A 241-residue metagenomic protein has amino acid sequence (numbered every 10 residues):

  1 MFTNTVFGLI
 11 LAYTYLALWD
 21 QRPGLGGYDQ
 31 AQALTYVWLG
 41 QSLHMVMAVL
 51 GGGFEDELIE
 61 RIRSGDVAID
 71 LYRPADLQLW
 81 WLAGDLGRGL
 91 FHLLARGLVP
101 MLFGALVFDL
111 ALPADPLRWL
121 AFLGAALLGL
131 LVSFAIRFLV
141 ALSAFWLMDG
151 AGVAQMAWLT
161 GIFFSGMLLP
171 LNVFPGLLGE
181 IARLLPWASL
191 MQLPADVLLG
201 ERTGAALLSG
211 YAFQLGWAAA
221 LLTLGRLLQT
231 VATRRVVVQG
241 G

Functional and structural regions predicted by a protein language model:
F2-M45, T203-L207: Transmembrane helix-boundary elements of multi-pass transport/secretion proteins, especially ABC-type permease modules
N4-G8, Q41, M45, E57 (+6 more regions): Residue-level hotspots within the lipid-embedded alpha helices of multi-pass solute transporters
A17, L198, A212-G241: Junction motif at the cytosolic side of a transmembrane helix
A17-G26, A111, P116, V231: Short, hydrophobic transmembrane alpha-helix segments
Q21, L110, V140-L198: Transmembrane helix segments
A33-P100: Hydrophobic alpha-helical transmembrane segments of multi-pass membrane transport proteins
S42-F54, L130-L142, F163-L168, T223-L227 (+1 more regions): Transmembrane alpha-helical segments that form the membrane-embedded catalytic/substrate-channel core of multi-pass
G89-A154, A205-G216, A220-L227: Alpha-helical transmembrane segments and their short interhelical loops
